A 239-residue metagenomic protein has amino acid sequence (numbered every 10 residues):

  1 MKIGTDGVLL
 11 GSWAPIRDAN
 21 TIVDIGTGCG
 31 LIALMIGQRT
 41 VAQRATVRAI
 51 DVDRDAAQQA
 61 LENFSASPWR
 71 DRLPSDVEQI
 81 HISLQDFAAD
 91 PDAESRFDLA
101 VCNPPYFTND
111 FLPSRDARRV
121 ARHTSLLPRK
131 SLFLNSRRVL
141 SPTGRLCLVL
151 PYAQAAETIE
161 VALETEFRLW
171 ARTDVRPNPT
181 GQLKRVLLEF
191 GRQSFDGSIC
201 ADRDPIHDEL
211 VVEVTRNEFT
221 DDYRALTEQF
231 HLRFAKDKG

Functional and structural regions predicted by a protein language model:
M1-R17: S-adenosyl-L-methionine
I3, L126-L183: Conserved Class I SAM-dependent methyltransferase catalytic core
T5, T27, V47, D51 (+4 more regions): Residues at secondary-structure transition points
L10, N103, L132, F190: Residue-level signal for inorganic ion chemistry
W13-A93, L99-P113: Conserved SAM/SAH cofactor-binding pocket of Class I
P104-S131, N135-R138: Mobile active-site "lid"/loop adjacent to the S-adenosyl-L-methionine
Q182-G239: SAM/dcSAM-binding transferase cores
